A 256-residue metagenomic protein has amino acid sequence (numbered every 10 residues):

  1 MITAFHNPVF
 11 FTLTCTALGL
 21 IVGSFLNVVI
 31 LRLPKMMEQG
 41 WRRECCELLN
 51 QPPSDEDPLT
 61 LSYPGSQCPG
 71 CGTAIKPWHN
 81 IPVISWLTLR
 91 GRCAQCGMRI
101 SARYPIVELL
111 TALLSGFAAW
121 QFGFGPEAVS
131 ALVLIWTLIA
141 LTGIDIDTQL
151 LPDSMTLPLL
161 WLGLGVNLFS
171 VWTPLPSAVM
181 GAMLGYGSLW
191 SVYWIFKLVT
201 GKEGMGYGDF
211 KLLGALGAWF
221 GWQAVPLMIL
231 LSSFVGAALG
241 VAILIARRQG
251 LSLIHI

Functional and structural regions predicted by a protein language model:
M1-P8: Short, strongly hydrophobic alpha-helical membrane anchors
T3, C15, E127-V235, G240: Functional transmembrane core segments of multi-pass inner-membrane proteins
F10-K35: N-terminal signal-anchor transmembrane alpha helix
R32-G40, W120-F124, I146, V171-W172 (+2 more regions): Transmembrane helix-loop junctions in multipass membrane proteins, especially transporters and channels
L33-R103: Membrane-proximal soluble regions of multi-pass membrane proteins
W86-E127: Short microdomains enriched in Cys/His and/or Lys/Arg
I254-I256: Conserved small/polar residues in nucleotide/adenosyl-binding loops
